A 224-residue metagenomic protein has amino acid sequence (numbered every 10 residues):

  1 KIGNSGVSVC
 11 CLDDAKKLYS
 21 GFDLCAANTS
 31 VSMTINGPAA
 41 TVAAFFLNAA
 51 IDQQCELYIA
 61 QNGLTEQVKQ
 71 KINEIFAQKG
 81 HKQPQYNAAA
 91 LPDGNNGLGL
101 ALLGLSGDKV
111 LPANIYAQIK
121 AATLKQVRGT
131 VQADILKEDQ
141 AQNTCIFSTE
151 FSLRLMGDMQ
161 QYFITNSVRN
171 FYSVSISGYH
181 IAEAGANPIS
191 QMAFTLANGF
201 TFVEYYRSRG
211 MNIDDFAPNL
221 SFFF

Functional and structural regions predicted by a protein language model:
K1-F224: Catalytic alpha/beta active-site cores
